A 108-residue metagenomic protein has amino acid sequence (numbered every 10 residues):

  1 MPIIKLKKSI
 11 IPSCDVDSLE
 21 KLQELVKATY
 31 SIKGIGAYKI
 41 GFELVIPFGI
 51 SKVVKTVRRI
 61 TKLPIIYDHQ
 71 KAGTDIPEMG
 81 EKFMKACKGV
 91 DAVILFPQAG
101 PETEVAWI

Functional and structural regions predicted by a protein language model:
M1-P77, K88-V90: Conserved N-terminal beta1-alpha1 strand-loop-helix module at the mouth
K7, G73-I108: Conserved anion-binding
